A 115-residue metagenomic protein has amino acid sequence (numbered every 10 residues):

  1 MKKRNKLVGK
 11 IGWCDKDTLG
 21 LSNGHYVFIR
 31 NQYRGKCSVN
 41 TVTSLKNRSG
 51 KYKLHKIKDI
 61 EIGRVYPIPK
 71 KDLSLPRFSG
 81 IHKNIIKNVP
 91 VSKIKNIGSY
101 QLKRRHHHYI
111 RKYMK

Functional and structural regions predicted by a protein language model:
M1-R4, M114-K115: Short, Lys/Arg-enriched, disordered terminal segments
K3-D17, L21-G24: Short coil-to-beta transition motif at edge beta-strands of beta-rich domains
R4-K6, L21, N31, I60 (+1 more regions): A generic structural signal for short, solvent-exposed coil/turn residues that cap or connect secondary-structure
G12-D15, S38, K53, Y66 (+2 more regions): Polar low-complexity intrinsically disordered regions enriched in Ser/Thr and small residues
C14-T18, Y33-V39, I94: Aromatic-enriched hydrophobic runs in primary sequence
S22-G24, I29-P67: Compact nucleic-acid interaction/catalytic patches
D59-K115: C-terminal terminal-subdomain/extension
